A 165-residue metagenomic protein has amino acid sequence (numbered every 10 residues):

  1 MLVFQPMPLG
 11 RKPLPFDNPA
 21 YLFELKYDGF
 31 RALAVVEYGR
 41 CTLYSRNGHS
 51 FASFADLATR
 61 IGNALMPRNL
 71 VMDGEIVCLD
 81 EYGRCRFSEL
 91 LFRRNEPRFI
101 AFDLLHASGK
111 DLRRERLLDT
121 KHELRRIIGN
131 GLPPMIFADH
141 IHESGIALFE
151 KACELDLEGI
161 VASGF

Functional and structural regions predicted by a protein language model:
M1-F165: Catalytic cores of nucleic-acid ligases and guanylyltransferases
